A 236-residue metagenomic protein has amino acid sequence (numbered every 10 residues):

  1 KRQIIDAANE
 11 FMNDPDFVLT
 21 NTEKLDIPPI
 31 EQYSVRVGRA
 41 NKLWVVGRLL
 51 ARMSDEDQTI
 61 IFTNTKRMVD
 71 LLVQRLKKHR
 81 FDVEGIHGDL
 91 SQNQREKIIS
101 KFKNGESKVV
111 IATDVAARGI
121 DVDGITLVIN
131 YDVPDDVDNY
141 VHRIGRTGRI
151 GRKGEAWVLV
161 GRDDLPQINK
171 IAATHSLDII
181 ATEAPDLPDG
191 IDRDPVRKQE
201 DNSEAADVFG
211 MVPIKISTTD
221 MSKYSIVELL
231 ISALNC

Functional and structural regions predicted by a protein language model:
K1-E23, N169-L177: Post-DEXD/H (motif II) to motif III coupling segment of the RecA-like Helicase ATP-binding lobe
A8, I30, V46, I61-F62 (+6 more regions): Residue-level signature of catalytic and energy-coupling elements of molecular machines, predominantly ATP/GTP-dependent
N9-N13, E23-P29, G38, L50-E56 (+5 more regions): Conserved catalytic network of the ASCE P-loop NTPase/AAA+ motor domain
D16-K24, S34-A40, Y131-P134, W157-D163 (+1 more regions): Conserved AAA+ ATPase "SRH/arginine-finger" region at the nucleotide-binding site
D16-T20, D57-I60, V73, K77-S91 (+1 more regions): Conserved RecA-like helicase motor-core motifs
P29-K77, M211-T218, S225: Conserved interdomain hinge at the start of the Helicase C-terminal
D55-E56, K78, G151-C236: Arginine-glycine-biased low-complexity disordered regions
H79-K170: Conserved RecA-like helicase motor core of SF1/SF2 enzymes
